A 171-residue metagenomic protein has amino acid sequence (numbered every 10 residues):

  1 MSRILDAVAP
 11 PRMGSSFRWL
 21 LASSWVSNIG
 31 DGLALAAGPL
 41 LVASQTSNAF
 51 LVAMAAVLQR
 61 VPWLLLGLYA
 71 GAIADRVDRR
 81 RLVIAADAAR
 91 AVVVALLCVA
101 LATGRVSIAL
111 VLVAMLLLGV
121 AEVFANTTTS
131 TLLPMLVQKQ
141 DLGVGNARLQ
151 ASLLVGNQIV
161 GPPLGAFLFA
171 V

Functional and structural regions predicted by a protein language model:
M1-V171: Alpha-helical transmembrane-bundle signature of multi-pass membrane transport and export proteins
